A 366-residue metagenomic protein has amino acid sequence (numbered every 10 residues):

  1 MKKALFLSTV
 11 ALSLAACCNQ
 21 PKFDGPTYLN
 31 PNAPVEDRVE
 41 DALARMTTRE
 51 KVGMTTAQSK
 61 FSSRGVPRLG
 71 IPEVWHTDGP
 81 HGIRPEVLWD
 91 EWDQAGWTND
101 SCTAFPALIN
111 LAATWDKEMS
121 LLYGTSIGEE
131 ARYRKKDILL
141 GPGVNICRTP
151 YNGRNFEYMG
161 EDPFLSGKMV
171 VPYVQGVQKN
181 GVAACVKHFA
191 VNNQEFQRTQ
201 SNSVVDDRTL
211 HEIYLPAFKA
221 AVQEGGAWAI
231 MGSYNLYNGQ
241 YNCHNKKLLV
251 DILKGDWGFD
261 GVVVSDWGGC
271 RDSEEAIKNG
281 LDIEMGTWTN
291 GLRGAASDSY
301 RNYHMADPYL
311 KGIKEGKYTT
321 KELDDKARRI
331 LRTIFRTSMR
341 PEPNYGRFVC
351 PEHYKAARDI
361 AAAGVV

Functional and structural regions predicted by a protein language model:
M1-D24: Bacterial Sec-dependent N-terminal signal peptides
C17-V366: Glycoside hydrolase catalytic-domain context in secreted enzymes
